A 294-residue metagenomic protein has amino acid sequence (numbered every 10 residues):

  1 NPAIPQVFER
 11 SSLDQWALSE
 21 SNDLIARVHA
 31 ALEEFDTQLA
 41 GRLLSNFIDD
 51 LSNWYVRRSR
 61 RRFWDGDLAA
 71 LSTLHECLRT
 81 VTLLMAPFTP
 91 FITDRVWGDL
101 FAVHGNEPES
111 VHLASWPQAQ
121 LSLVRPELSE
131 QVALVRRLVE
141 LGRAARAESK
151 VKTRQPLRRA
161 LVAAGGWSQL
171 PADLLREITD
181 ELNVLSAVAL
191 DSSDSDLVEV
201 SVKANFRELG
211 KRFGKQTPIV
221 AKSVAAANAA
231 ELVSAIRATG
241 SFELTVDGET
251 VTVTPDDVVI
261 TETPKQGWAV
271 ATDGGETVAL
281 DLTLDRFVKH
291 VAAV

Functional and structural regions predicted by a protein language model:
N1-V294: Feature 926 captures the class I aminoacyl-tRNA synthetase adenylation module centered on the KMSKS loop
